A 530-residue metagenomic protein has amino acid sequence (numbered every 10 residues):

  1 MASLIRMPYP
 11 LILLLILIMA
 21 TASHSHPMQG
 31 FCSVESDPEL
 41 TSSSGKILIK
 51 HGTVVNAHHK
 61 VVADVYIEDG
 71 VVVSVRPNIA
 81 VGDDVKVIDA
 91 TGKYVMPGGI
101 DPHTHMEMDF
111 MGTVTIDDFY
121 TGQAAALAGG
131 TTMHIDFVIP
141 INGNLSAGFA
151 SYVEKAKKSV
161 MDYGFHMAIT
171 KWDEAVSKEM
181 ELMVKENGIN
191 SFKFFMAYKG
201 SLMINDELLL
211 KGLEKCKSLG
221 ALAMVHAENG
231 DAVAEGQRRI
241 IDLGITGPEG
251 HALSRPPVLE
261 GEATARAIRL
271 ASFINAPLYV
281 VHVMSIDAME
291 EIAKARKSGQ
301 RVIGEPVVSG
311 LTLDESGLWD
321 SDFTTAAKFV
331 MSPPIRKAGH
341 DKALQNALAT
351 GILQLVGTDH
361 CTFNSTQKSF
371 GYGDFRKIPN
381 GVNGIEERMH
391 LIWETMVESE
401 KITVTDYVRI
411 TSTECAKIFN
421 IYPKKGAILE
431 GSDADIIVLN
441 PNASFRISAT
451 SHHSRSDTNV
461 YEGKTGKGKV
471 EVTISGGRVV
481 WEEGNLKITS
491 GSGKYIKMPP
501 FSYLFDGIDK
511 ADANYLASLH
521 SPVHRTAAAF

Functional and structural regions predicted by a protein language model:
M7-S25: Cleavable N-terminal signal peptides of Sec/SRP-targeted secreted and luminal proteins
H26-I49, T53-G98: Histidine-rich, glycine-flanked metal-binding segment
G52, G70, G92, H103 (+14 more regions): Divalent metal-coordination and catalytic microenvironments
V85-K158: Metal-associated gating/positioning segment near the N- to mid-region
M96, S146-M161, L210-V225, E387: Alpha-helix-loop-beta-strand connector modules within alpha/beta enzyme cores
A175-V356, C361, Y372-G373: Histidine/acidic residue-rich metal-binding segments in metalloenzymes
T246-N275, K328-F329, A349, L355-V356 (+1 more regions): His/Asp/Glu-enriched, well-ordered alpha-helical/loop segment that forms or immediately abuts the divalent-metal
F370-D374, N380, E430-I496: C-terminal cap of metal-dependent C-N hydrolases
